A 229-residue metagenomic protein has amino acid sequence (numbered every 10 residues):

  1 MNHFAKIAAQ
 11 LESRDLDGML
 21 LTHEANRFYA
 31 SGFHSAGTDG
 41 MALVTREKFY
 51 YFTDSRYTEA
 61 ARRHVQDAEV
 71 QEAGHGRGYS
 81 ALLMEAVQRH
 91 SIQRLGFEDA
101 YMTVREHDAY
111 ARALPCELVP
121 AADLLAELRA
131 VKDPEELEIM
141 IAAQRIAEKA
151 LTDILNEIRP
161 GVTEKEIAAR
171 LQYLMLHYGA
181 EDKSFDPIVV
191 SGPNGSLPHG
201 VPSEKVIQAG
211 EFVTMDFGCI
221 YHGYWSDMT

Functional and structural regions predicted by a protein language model:
M1-Y50, M84-S91, R112, T152: Terminal domain-start leader segments
G18, I92-G96, F212: Residues that mark the start of a beta-strand
L21-T22, T45, F52, E98 (+2 more regions): Short beta-strand segments
T22-E24, T53-S55, G74, F97-M102: Structural motif
A30-T38, L124-L125, V162-T229: Short catalytic-site patches enriched in acidic/histidine residues that coordinate or position cofactors/metals
R46-E47, S55-Y57, R63-D67, S91 (+2 more regions): Charged, cofactor-coupling segments
E47, F52-A81, E85: Compact, glycine/acidic-enriched structural inserts
G78-K183, N194: Flexible, acidic/His-enriched mid-domain "rim/lid" segments that flank
